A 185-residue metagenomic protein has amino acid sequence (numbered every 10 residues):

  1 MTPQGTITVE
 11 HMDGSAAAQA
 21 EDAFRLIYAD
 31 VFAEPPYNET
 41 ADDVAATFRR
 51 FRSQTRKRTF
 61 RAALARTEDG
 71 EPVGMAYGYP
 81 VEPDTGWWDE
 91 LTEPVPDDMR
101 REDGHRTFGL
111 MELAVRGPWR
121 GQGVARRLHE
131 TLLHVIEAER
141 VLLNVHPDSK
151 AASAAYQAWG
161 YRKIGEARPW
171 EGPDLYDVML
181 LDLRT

Functional and structural regions predicted by a protein language model:
M1-D22, L26, D30: Conserved N-terminal entry element of GNAT/NAT acetyltransferase domains
R25-A41: Helix-loop element at the rim of GNAT/NAT acetyltransferase active sites that forms part of the acceptor-substrate
Y28, Y156, Y161: Conserved active-site tyrosine of GNAT-family acetyltransferases
E39-D69, Y77-P80, D98: Active-site rim helix/loop that mediates acceptor-substrate recognition in acyltransferases
E71-G74, A151: Glycine-rich acetyl-CoA-binding "A-motif" of GNAT/NAT acetyltransferases
Y77-A114, R120, E171: Conserved acyl-donor/pantetheine-binding loop and adjacent beta-alpha core of acyl/acetyltransferases and related
R101-D103, F108, E112-R127, P147-A154 (+1 more regions): Conserved glycine-rich acetyl-CoA-binding loop
R116-R120, L132-L133, L142-S153, P169-D174 (+1 more regions): Conserved beta-strand-loop-alpha-helix junction that forms the acyl-donor binding cleft
